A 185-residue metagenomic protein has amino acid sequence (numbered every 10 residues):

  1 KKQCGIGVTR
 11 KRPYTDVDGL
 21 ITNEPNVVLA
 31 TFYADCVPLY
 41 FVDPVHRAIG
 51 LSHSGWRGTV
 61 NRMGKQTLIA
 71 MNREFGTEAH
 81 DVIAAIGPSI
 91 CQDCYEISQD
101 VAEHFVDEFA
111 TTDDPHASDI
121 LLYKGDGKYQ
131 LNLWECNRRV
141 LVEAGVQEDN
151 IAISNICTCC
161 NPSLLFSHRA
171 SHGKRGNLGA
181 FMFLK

Functional and structural regions predicted by a protein language model:
K1-K185: Active-site microenvironment for binding and transforming phosphate-containing groups
